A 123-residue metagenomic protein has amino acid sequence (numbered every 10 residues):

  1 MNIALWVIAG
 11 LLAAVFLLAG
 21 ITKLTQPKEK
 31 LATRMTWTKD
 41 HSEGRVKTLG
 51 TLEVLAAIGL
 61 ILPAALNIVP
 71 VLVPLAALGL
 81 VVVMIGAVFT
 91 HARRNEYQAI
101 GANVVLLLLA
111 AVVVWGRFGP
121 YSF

Functional and structural regions predicted by a protein language model:
M1-F123: Membrane-interface extramembranous regions
